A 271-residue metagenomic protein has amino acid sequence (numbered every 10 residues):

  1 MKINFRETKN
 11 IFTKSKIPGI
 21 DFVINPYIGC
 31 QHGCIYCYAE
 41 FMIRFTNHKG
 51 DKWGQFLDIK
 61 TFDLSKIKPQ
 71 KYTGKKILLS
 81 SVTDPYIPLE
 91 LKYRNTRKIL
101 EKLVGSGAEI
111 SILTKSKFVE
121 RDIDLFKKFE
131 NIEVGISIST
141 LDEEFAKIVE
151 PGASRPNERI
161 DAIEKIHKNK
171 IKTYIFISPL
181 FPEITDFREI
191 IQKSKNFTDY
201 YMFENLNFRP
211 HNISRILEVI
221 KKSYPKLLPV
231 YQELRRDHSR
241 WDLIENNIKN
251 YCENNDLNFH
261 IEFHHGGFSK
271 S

Functional and structural regions predicted by a protein language model:
M1-E133, L141-E144, P156, K168: Conserved Radical SAM active-site core
K2-E7, T13-K14, E183-S271: Auxiliary Fe-S-binding modules of radical SAM enzymes
F22, I77, I110, V134-I136 (+3 more regions): Hydrophobic faces of well-ordered beta-strands that scaffold small-molecule active sites in alpha/beta enzyme cores
L78-I87, K117-E120, I132-G152, P182 (+2 more regions): Conserved radical SAM core fold
L91-R94, E150-E158, R236-R240: Alpha-helix N-cap and loop-to-helix initiation/capping positions
N95-I99, D122, R155-A162, E189-S194 (+1 more regions): A general structural detector for well-ordered alpha-helical segments in enzyme core domains, enriched
S111, K117, P179-E189: Active-site glycine- and acidic-residue-rich loops that bind and position anionic ligands or nucleotide-like cofactors
G152, E164-T185, H238: Conserved strand-turn element in the central/C-terminal portion of the radical SAM core barrel that lines
